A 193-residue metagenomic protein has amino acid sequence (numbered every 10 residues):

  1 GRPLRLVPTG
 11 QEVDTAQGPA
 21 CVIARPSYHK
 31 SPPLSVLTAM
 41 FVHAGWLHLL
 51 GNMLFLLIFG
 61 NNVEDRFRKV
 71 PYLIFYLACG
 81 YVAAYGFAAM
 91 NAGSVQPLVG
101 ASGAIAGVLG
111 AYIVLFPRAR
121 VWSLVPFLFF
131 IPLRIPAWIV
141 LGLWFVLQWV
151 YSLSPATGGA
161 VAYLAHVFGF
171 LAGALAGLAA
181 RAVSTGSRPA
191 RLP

Functional and structural regions predicted by a protein language model:
G1-P193: A detector for small-residue-rich transmembrane helices and their helix-helix packing motifs
